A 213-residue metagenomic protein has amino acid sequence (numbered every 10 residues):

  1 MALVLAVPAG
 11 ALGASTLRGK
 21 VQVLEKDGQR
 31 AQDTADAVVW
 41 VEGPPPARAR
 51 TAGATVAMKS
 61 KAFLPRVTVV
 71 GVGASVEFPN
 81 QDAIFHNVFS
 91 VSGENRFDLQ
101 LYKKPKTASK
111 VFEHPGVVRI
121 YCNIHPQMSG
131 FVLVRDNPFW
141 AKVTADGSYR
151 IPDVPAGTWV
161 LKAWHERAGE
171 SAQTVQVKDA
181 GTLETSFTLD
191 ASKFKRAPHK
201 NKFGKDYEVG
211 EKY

Functional and structural regions predicted by a protein language model:
M1-P8: Bacterial N-terminal signal peptides
L12-Y213: Extracytoplasmic copper-binding redox domains, predominantly the cupredoxin/blue-copper superfamily
